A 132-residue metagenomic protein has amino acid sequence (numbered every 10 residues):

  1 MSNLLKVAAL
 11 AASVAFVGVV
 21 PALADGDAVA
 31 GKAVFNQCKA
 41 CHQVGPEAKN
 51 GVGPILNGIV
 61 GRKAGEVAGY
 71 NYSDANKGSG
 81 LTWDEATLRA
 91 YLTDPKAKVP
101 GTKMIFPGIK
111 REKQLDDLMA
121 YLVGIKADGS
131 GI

Functional and structural regions predicted by a protein language model:
M1-A12: Bacterial N-terminal signal peptides that target proteins for export
A15-V17: Extracytoplasmic thiol/disulfide redox context detector
V19-A24: Sec/Tat signal peptide C-region and signal peptidase I cleavage site
G26-N71, K77-T82, T93-T102, I125-I132: Periplasmic/extracellular electron-transfer cofactor-ligation site, primarily the c-type cytochrome heme-c attachment
